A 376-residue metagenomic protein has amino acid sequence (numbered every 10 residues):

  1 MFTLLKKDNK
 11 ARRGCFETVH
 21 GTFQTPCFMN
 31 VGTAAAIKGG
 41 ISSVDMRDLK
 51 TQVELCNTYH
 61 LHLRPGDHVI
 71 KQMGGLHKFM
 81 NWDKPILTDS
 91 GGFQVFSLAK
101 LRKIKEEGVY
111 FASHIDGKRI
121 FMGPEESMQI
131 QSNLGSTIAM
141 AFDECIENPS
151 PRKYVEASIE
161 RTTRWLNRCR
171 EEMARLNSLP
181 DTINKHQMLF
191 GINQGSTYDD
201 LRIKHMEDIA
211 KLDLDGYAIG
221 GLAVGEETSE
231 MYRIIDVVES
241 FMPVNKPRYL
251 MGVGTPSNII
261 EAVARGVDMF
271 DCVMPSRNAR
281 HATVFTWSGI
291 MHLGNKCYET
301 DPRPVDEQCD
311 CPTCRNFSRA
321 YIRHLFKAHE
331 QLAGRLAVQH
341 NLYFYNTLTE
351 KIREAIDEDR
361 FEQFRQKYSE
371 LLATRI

Functional and structural regions predicted by a protein language model:
M1-C15, F23-G32, G39-G40, D143-P149 (+1 more regions): C-terminal extensions of enzymes
M1-T182, K296-E299: Non-catalytic, usually N-terminal nucleic-acid engagement modules in DNA/RNA processing proteins
G21, E54, D89, Q131 (+5 more regions): Conserved, mostly hydrophobic/aromatic
G21, T162-C169, I209, V238 (+2 more regions): Hydrophobic alpha-helical packing residues
F121, E125, R152, E156-T163 (+4 more regions): Non-membrane alpha-helical structural segments and their capping/turn regions in soluble enzymes
N148-P151, E156, G216-L222, Q331-G334: Glycine- and acidic
T163, E172, L176, N184 (+1 more regions): Glycine-rich phosphate/ribose-binding loops and adjacent secondary-structure elements that form binding surfaces
E172-T182, K246, I352-F364: Surface-exposed helix-capping loop/turn segments at secondary-structure junctions
